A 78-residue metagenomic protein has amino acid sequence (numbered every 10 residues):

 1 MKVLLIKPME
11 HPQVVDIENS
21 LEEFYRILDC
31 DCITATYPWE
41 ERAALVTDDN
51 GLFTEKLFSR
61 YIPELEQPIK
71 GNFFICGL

Functional and structural regions predicted by a protein language model:
M1-L78: Domain-length accessory/inserted modules outside core catalytic folds
